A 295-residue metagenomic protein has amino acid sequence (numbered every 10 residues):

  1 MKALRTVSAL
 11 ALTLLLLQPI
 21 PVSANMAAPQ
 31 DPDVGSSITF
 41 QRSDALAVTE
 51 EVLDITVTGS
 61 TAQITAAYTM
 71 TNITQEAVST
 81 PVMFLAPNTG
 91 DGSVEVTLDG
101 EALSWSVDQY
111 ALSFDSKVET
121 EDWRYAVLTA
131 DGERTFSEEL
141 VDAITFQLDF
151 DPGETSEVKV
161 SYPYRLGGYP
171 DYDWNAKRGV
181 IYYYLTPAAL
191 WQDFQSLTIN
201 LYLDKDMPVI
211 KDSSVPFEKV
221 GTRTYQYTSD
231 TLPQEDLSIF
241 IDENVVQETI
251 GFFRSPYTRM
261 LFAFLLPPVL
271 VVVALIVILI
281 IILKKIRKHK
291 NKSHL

Functional and structural regions predicted by a protein language model:
M1-S8: Bacterial N-terminal signal peptides that target proteins for export
A9-Q18: Bacterial N-terminal signal peptides
S23-M83: Early extracytoplasmic/domain-onset interaction patches
T49-L53, I64-A66, T80-V82, V94 (+6 more regions): Hydrophobic residues positioned within well-ordered beta-strands of beta-sheet architectures
M83-E119, L190-S213: Solvent-exposed beta-hairpin/edge-strand motifs
A111-L140, F150-P152: Extended, solvent-exposed segments with strong compositional bias
E133-T135, D142-P152, R165-Y169, W174-R259: Intrinsically disordered, low-complexity linkers and stems that provide flexible hinges in membrane-associated
I250-L295: C-terminal single-pass membrane-anchor helix
